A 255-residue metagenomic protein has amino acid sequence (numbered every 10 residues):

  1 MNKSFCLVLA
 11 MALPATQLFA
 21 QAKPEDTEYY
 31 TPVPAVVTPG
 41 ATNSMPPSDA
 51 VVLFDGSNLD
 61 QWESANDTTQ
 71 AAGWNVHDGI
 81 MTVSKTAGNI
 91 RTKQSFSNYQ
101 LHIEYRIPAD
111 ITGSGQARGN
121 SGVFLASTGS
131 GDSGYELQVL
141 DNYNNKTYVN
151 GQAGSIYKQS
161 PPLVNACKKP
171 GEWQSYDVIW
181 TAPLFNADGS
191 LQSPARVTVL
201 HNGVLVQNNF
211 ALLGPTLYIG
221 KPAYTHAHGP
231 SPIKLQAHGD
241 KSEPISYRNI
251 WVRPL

Functional and structural regions predicted by a protein language model:
M1-Q21: Bacterial Sec-dependent N-terminal signal peptides
Q21-L255: Carbohydrate-interacting regions of secretory-pathway proteins
